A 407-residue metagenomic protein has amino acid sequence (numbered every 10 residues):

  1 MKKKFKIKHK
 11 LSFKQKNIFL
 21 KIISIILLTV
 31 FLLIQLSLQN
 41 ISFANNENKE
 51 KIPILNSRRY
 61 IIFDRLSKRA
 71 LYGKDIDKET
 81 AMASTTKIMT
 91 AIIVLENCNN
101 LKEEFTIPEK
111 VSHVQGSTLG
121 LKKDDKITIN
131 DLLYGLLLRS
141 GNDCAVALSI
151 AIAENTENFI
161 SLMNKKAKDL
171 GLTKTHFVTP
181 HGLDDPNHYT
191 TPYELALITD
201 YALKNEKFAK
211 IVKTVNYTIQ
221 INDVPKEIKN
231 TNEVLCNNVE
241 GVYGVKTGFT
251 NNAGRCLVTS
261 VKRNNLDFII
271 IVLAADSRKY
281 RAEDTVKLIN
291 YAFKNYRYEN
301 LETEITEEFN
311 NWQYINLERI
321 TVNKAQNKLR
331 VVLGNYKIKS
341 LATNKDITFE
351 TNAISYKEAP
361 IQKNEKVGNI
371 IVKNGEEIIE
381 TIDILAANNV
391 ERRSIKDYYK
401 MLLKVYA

Functional and structural regions predicted by a protein language model:
M1-I18: N-terminal Lys/Arg-rich, disordered targeting/topogenic segments
K2, N40-K207, T218: Active-site-adjacent loops and short helices of periplasmic peptidoglycan-processing enzymes
L11, S67-K68, D124, D223 (+1 more regions): Detector for glycine-centered tight turns/loop "hinges" at secondary-structure junctions
Q15-F19, I129, I395: Structural motif marking the loop-to-transmembrane transition
F19-I41: Sec-dependent N-terminal signal peptides of Gram-positive bacterial secreted proteins and lipoproteins
L172-T173, N187-Y189, Y193-A407: Domain-terminus/edge residues, biased toward the C-terminal soluble/receptor-binding domains of extracytoplasmic
